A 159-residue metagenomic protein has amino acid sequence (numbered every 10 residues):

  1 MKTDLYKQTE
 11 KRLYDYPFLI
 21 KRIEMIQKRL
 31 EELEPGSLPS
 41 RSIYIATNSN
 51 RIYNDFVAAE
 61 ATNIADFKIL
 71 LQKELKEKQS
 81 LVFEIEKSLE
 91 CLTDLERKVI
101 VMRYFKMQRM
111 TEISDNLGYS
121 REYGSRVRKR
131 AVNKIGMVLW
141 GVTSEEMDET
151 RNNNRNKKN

Functional and structural regions predicted by a protein language model:
M1-S88, M137-N159: N-terminal interaction/assembly modules
S80, Q108, R126-R130: Residues forming well-ordered secondary-structure scaffolds
V99-I100: A short pre-motif secondary-structure segment
Y104-F105, G136: Short, locally clustered residues in the helix-turn-helix/winged-helix DNA-binding domain
K106-Y123: Helix-turn-helix DNA-binding module
G118-G141: DNA-recognition helix of helix-turn-helix
